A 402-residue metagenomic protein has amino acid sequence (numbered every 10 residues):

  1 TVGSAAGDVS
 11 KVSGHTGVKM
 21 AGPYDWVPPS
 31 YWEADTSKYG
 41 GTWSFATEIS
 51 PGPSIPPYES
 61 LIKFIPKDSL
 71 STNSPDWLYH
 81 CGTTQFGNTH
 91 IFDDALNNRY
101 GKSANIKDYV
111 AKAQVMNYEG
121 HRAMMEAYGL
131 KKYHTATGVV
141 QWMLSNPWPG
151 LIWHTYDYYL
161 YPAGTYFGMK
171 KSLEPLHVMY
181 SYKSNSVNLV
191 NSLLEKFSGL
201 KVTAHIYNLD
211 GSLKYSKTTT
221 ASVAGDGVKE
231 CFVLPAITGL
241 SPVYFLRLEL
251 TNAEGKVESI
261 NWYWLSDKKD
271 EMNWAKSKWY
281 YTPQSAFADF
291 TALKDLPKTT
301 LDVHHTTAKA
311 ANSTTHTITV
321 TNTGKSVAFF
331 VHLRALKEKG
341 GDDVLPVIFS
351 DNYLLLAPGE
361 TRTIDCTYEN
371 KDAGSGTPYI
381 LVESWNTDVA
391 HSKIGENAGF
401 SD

Functional and structural regions predicted by a protein language model:
T1-G40: Polar, glycine-rich mid-to-C-terminal structural blocks that act as macromolecule-binding/assembly scaffolds
V27-H205: Substrate-binding clefts and catalytic carboxylate motifs of secreted carbohydrate-active enzymes
P162-V190, K269-A311: Low-complexity, acidic Ser/Thr/Pro/Gly-rich terminal tails and inter-domain linkers that flank the onset of structured
L189-L194, I318-G324, N370: Asparagine-centered strand-capping/turn motif at beta-strand->loop junctions
L194-D210, T323-D342, E383-W385: Short acidic, flexible loop segments centered on an aromatic residue
L200-S241, D343-K371: Intrinsically disordered, low-complexity Pro/Gly/Ser/Thr-rich segments with frequent PxxP/GP/PP motifs and embedded
P235-D289, L345, E369-D402: Terminal connector regions
D295-L354, D365: C-terminal accessory/binding modules appended to enzymatic or scaffolding proteins
